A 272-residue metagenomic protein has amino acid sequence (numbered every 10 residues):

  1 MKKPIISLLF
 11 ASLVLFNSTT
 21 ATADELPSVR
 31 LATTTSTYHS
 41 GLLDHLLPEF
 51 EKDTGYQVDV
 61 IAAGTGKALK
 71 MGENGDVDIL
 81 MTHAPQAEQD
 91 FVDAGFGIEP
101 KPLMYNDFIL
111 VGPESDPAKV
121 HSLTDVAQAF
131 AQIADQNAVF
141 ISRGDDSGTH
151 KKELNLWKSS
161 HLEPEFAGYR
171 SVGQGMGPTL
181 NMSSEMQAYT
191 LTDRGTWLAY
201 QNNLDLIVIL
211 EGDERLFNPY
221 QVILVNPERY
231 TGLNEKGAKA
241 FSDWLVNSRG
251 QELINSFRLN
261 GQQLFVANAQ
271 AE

Functional and structural regions predicted by a protein language model:
M1-P4: Positively charged n-region of N-terminal signal peptides that target proteins for export
S7-N17: Bacterial N-terminal signal peptides
T19-A23: Sec/Tat signal peptide C-region and signal peptidase I cleavage site
D24-D53, Q57, G66, K70-D76 (+3 more regions): Exported/periplasmic ABC-transporter solute-binding proteins
G75, N106-D107: Short, conserved active-site loops that position catalytic residues or coordinate cofactors/metal ions across diverse
I79-Y105: Acidic, polar ligand-binding/catalytic clefts
L110: Serine endopeptidase catalytic core focused on the charge-relay Asp
